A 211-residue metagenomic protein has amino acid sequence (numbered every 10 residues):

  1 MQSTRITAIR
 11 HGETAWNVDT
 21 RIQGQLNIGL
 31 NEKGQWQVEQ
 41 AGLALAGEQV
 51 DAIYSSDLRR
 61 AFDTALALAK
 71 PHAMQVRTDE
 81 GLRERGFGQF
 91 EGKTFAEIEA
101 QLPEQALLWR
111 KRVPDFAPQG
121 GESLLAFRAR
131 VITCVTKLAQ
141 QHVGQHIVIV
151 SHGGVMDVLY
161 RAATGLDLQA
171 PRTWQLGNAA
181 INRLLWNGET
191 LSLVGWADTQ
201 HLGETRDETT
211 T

Functional and structural regions predicted by a protein language model:
M1-R5, M74, F87-E99, Q140-H146 (+1 more regions): Acidic, low-complexity terminal tails and accessory targeting/binding regions of phosphate-metabolizing enzymes
H11, H152: Short, conserved phosphate/pyrophosphate- and ester-handling motifs at nucleotide-, phospho-/glycolipid
E13-M74, T78: Active-site-proximal alpha-helix that buttresses catalytic centers in soluble enzyme cores
T14, V155-M156: Short active-site segment of divalent metal-dependent hydrolases/proteases that encodes the spacing between
S55-S56, A129, V150-S151: Short beta-strand scaffold positions
A67, V158-A162: Active-site signature of alpha/beta-hydrolase-fold catalytic machinery across serine- and Asp/Cys-nucleophile hydrolases
K70-I132, L185, S192-G195, T209-T211: Phosphate-handling substructures
